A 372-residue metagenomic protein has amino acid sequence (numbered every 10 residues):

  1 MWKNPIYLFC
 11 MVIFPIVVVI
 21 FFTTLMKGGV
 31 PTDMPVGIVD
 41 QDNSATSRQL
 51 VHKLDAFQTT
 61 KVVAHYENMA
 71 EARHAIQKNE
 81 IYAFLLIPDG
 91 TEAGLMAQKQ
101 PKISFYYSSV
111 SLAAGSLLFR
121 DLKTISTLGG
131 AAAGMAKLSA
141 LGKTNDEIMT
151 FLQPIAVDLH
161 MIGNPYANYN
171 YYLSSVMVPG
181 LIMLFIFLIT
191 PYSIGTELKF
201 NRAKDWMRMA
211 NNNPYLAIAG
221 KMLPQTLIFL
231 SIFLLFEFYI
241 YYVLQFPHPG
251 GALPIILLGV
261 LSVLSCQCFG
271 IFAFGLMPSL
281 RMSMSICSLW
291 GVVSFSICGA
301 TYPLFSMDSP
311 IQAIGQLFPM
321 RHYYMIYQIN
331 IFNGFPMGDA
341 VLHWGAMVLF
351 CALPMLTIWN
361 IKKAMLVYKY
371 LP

Functional and structural regions predicted by a protein language model:
M1-Y171, W359, K363-A364, L371-P372: Extracytoplasmic/periplasmic domains immediately adjacent to an N-terminal transmembrane anchor in multi-pass membrane
W2, N211, L276-M277: Helix-loop interface residues and adjacent transmembrane-helix termini in multi-pass membrane transporters, primarily
I6, C10, Y171-S175, P179 (+8 more regions): Alpha-helical transmembrane segments of integral membrane proteins
V17-I20, G163-I240: Hydrophobic alpha-helical transmembrane segments of multi-pass membrane transport proteins
N43, L235-Y239, P247-P372: Membrane-spanning alpha-helical segments of multipass transporters and channels
A64, V110, M149, D158 (+8 more regions): Juxtamembrane loop-helix boundary motifs flanking transmembrane segments in multi-pass membrane proteins
